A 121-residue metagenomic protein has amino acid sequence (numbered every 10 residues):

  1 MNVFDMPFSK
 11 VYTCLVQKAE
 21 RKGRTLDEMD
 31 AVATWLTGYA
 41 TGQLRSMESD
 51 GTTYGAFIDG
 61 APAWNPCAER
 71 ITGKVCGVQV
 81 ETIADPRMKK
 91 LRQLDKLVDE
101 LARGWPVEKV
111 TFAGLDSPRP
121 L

Functional and structural regions predicted by a protein language model:
M1-L121: A charge-rich, low-complexity, intrinsically flexible signal that marks solvent-exposed coils, linkers, repeats
